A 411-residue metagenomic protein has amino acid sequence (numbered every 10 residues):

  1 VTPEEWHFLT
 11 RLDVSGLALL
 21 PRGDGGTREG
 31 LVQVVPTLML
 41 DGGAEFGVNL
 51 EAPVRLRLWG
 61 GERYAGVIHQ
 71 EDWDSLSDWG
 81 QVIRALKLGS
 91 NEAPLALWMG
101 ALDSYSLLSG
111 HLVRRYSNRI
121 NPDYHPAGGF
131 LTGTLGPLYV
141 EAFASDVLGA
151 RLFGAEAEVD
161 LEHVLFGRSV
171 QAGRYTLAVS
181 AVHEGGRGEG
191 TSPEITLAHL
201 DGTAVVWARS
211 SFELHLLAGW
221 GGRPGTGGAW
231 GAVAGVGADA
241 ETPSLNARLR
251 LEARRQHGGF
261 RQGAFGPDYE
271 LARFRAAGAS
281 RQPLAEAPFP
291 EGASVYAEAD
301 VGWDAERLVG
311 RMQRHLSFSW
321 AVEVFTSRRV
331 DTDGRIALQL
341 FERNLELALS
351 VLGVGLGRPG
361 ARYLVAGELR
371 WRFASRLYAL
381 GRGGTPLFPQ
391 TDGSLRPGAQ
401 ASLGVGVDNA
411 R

Functional and structural regions predicted by a protein language model:
V1-G25, V35-G47: N-terminal periplasmic/intermembrane-space "pro-region" immediately following the signal or transit peptide
P3-L9, G16, T27-E29, G61 (+5 more regions): Signature for the C-terminal beta-barrel architecture of outer-membrane proteins
G26-R28, G42-A85, L112: Surface-exposed loop and membrane-interface regions of Gram-negative outer-membrane beta-barrel proteins
G43, R209, F341, R372-A374: Residue-level recognition of beta-strand termini and adjacent short loop/turns
A52-V54, E92, A101-D103, D146: A mature extracytoplasmic/lumenal domain signature
Q81-A93, V233-E241, E368: Short aromatic-glycine motifs in intrinsically disordered, low-complexity regions
K87-S90, A96-L107, P126: Hydrophobic alpha-helical hairpins/lids featuring a short glycine-rich hinge
L347-L349, A366-R411: Extended, charged low-complexity segments that frequently continue into or abut oligomerization scaffolds
